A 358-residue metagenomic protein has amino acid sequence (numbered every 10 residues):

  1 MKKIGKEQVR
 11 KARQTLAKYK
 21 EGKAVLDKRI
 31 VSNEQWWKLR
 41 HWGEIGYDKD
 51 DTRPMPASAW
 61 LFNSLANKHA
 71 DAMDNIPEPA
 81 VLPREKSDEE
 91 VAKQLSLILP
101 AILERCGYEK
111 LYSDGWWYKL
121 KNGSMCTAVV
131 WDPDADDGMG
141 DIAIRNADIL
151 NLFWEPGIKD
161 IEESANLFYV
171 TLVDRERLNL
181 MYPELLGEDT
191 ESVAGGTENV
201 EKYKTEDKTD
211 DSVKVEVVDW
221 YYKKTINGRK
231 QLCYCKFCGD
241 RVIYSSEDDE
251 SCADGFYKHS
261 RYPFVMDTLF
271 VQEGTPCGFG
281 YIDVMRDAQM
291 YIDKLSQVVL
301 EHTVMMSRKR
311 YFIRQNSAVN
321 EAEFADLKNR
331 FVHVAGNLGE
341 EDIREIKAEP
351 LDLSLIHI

Functional and structural regions predicted by a protein language model:
M1-C233, F237-I243, E247-D249, E321-F324 (+1 more regions): Extended, helix-rich architectural segments
V25, N75, E104-Y112, K121-M125 (+7 more regions): Intrinsically disordered or highly flexible coil/loop and linker segments, enriched in small and charged/polar residues
T171-R177, P276, G280, V284 (+1 more regions): General structural signal for secondary-structure boundaries
G239-L327: Catalytic nucleotidyl-transfer cores of nucleotide-processing enzymes
M266, K328-E345: Active-site-adjacent bridging/hinge elements
T303, A322-E323, A335, D342 (+1 more regions): Hydrophobic, often aromatic-rich secondary-structure segments at membrane interfaces
F331, E349-D352: Amphipathic interfacial helices
I356-I358: Conserved small/polar residues in nucleotide/adenosyl-binding loops
